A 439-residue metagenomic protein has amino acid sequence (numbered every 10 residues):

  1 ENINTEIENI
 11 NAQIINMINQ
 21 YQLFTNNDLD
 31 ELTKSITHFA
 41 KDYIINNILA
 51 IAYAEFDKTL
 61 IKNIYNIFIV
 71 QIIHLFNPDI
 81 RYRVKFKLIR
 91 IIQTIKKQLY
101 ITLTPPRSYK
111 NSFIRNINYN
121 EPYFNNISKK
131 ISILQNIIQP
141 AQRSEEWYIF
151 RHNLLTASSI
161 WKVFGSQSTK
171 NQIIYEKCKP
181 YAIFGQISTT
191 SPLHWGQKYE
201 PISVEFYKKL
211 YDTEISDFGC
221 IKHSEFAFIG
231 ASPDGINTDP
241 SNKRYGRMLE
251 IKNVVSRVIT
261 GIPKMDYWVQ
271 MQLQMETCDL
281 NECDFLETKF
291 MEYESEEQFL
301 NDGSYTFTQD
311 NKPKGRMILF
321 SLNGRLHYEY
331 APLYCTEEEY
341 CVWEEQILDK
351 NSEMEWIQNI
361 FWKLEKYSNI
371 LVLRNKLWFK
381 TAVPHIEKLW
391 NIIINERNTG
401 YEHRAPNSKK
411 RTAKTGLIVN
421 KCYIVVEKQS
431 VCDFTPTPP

Functional and structural regions predicted by a protein language model:
E1-P439: Accessory terminal regions of nucleic-acid processing enzymes
